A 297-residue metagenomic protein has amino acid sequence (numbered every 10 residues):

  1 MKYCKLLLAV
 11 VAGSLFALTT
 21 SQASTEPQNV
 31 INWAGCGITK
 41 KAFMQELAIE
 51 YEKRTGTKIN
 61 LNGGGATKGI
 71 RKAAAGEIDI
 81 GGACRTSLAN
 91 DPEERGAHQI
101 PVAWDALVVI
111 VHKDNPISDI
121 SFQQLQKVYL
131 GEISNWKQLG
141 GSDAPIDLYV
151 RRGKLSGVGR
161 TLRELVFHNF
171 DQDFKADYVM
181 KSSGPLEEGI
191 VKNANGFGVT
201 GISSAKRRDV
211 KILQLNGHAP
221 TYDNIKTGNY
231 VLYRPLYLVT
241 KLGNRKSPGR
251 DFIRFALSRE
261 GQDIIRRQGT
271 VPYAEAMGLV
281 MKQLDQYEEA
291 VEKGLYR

Functional and structural regions predicted by a protein language model:
M1-K5: Positively charged n-region of N-terminal signal peptides that target proteins for export
L7-A17: Bacterial N-terminal signal peptides
Q22-R297: Exported/periplasmic ABC-transporter solute-binding proteins
